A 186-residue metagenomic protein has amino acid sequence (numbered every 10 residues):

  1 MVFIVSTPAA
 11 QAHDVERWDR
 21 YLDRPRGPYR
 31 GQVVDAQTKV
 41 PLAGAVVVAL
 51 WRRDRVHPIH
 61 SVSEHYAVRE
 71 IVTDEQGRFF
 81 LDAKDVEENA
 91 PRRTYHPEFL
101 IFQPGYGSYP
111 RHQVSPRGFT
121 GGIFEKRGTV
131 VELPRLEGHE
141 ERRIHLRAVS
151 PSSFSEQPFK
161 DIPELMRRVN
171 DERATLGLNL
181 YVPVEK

Functional and structural regions predicted by a protein language model:
M1-S6: Bacterial N-terminal signal peptides
A10-L42, L50, S152-E185: Beta-strand-rich domain onsets/edges
H13-L22, P116-S152: Extracellular beta-sheet/turn segments enriched in Thr/Pro/Gly and aliphatic residues
R20-D23, I59-V62, E88-R92, G122: Short consensus segments that form the blades of beta-propeller domains, in both extracellular/periplasmic
V46-L50, L100: Beta-strand signatures of extracellular beta-sandwich domains
R52-V56, P104-Y106: Change "in extracellular beta-sheet-rich domains … of secreted and cell-surface proteins" to "in beta-sheet-rich domains
R55-A83: Short, acidic Ser/Thr/Gly-rich low-complexity loop/linker segments typical of extracellular and cell-surface proteins
E87-P116: A short, solvent-exposed loop/turn motif at the edges and junctions of modular extracellular/periplasmic domains
